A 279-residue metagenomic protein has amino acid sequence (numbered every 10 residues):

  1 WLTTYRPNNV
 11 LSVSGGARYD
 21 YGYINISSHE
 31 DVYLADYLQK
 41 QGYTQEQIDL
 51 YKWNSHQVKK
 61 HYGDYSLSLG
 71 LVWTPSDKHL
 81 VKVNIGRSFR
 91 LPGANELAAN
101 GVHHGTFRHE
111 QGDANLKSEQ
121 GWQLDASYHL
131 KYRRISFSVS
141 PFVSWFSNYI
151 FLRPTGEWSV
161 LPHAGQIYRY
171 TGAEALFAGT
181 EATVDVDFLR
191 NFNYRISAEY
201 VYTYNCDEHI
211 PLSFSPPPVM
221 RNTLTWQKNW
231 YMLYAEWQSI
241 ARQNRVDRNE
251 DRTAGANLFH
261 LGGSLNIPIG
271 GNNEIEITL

Functional and structural regions predicted by a protein language model:
W1-H79, V102-H104: Signature of Gram-negative outer-membrane beta-barrel scaffolds
W1-N9, P75-D77, L130-R134, V186-R190 (+3 more regions): Outer-membrane beta-barrel proteins
T3, H79, Y128, T180 (+6 more regions): Polar/charged side chains located within well-ordered beta-strands of beta-rich proteins
R6-V13, S136-S138, F142-S159, H163-V246: Gram-negative outer-membrane beta-barrel transporters
I24-Y33, K82-N84, G93-A99, S138 (+3 more regions): Outer-membrane beta-barrel and related beta-rich outer-membrane complex signature in Gram-negative bacteria
D36, L67, S215-N229, N257-L265: Feature captures outer-membrane beta-barrel proteins of Gram-negative bacteria and organelles
E46-G70, T74, F89-W145, S159-D187 (+1 more regions): Outer-membrane beta-barrel signature, preferentially recognizing the C-terminal barrel domain of Gram-negative
R90, W145-N148, L152, R242-R245 (+1 more regions): C-terminal beta-signal and adjacent terminal beta-strands/loops of Gram-negative outer-membrane beta-barrel proteins
